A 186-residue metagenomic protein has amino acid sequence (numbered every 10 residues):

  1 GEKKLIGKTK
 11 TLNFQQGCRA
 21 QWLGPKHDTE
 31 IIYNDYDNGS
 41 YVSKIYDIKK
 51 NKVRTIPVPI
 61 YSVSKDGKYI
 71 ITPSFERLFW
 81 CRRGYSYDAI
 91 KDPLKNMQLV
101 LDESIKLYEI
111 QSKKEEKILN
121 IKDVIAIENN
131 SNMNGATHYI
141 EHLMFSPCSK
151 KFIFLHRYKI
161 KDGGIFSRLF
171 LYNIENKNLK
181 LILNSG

Functional and structural regions predicted by a protein language model:
G1, Y36, P73-D102, L155-F166: Short, conserved, GDST-rich strand-edge loop motifs in beta-rich repeat architectures
G1-E2, K44-I48, V100-S112, F166-N176: Beta-propeller blade signature
G1-Y36: Blade-loop segments of beta-propeller domains
G7-F14, E115-G135, N184-G186: Surface-exposed loop and turn segments in beta-propeller and other repeat-based domains that flank or scaffold
F14-L23, P57-K65, E141: Repeated scaffold domains used in trafficking and secretory/extracellular systems, primarily beta-propellers
K26-D28, G67, S149: Conserved loop/turn motif of beta-propeller repeat scaffolds
E30-I31, I70, F152: Hydrophobic beta-strand positions that form the internal "hydrophobic ladder" of WD40/Gbeta-like beta-propeller blades
G135-G186: Beta-propeller domains
